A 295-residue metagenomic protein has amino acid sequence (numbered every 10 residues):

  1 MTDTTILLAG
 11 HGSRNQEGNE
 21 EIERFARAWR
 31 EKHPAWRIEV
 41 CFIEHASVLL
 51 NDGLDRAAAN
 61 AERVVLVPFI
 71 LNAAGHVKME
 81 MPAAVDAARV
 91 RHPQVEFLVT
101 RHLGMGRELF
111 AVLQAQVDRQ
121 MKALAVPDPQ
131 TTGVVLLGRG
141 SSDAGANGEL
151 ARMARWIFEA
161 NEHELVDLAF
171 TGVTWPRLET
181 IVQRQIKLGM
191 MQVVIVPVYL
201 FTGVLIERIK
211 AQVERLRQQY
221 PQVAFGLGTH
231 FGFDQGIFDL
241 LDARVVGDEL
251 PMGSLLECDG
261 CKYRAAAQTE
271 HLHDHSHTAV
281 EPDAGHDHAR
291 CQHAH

Functional and structural regions predicted by a protein language model:
M1-H295: Active-site-proximal alpha-helix that buttresses catalytic centers in soluble enzyme cores
